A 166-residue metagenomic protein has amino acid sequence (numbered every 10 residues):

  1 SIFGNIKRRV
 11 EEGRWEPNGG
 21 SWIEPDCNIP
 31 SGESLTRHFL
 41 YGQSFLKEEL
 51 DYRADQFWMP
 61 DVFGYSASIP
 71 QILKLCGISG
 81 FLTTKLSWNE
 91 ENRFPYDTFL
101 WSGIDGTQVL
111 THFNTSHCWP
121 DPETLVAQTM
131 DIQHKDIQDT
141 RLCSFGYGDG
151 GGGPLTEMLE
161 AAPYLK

Functional and structural regions predicted by a protein language model:
S1-K166: Catalytic-domain carbohydrate-binding cleft regions of carbohydrate-active enzymes
